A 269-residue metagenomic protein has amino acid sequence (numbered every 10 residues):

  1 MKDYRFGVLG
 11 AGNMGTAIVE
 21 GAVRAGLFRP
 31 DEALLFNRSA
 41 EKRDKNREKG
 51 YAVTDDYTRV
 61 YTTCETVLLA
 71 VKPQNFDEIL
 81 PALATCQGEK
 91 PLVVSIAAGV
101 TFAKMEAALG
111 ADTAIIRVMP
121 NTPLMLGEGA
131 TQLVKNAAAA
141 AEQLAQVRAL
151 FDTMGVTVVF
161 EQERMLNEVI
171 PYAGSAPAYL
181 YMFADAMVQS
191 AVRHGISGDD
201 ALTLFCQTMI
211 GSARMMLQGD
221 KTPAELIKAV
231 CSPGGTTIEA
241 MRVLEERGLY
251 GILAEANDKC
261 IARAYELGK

Functional and structural regions predicted by a protein language model:
M1-D55, R59-Y61, E128, V192-H194: NAD(P)+-binding Rossmann beta1-loop-alpha1 motif at the extreme N-terminus of oxidoreductases
K2, C206-K269: NAD(P)-dependent Rossmann-like dehydrogenase/reductase catalytic/cofactor-binding core
A33, R43, V60, S197-L204 (+2 more regions): Small-residue helix-packing motif on alpha-helices
L34, A40, K49, Y57-L133 (+1 more regions): Rossmann-like NAD(P)(H) cofactor-binding subdomain of soluble oxidoreductases
K104-A114, A130-E168, Y179-Q218: Internal alpha-helical scaffold of NAD(P)-dependent oxidoreductase catalytic cores
M165-P171, P223-K228: Short pre-catalytic strand/loop immediately N-terminal to key active-site residues, enriched for Gly-Thr
